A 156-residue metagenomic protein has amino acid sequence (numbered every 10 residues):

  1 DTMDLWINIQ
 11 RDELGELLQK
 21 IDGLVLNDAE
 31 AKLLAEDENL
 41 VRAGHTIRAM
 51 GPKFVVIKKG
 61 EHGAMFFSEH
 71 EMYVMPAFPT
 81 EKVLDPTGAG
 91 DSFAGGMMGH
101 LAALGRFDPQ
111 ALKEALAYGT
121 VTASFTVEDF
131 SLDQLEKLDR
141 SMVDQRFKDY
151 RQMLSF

Functional and structural regions predicted by a protein language model:
D1-H45, G63: Conserved beta-alpha-beta core of the PfkB/ribokinase-like small-molecule kinase fold
L40-F156: Conserved phosphate-binding/catalytic region of the ribokinase-like
